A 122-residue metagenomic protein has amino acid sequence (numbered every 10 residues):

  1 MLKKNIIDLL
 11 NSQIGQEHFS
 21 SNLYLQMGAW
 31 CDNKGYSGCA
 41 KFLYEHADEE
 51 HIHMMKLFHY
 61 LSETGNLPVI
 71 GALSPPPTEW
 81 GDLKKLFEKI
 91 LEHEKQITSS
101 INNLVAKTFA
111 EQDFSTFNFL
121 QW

Functional and structural regions predicted by a protein language model:
M1-W122: Iron-associated oxidoreductase/ferritin-like identity signal
